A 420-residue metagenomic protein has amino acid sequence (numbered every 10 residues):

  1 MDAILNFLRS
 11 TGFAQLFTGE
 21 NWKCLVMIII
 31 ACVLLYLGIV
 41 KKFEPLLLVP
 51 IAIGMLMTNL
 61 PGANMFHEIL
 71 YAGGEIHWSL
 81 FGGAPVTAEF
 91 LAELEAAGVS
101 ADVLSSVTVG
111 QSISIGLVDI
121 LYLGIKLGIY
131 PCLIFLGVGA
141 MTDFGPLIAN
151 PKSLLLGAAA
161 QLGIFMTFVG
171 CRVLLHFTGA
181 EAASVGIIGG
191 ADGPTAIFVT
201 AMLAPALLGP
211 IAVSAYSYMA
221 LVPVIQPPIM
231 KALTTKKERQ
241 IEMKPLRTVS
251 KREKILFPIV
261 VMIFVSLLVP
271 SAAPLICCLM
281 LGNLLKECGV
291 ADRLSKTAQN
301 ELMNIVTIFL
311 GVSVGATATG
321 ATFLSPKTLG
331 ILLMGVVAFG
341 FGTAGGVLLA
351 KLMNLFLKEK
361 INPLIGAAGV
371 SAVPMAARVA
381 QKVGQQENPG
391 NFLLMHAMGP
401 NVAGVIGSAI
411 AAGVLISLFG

Functional and structural regions predicted by a protein language model:
M1-E20, N64-I134, A201: Interfacial loop/helix-cap signal at membrane boundaries in integral membrane proteins
L34, M57, G124-I148, N283-L285 (+1 more regions): Hydrophobic transmembrane alpha-helices of secondary-active transporters and Na+-translocating membrane complexes
V40-L48, F66-H67, I120-L121, M141-L156 (+4 more regions): Interfacial helix-loop-helix linkers and transmembrane-helix boundary segments in multi-pass membrane proteins
L127, F135-M141, L156-M166, F177-A206 (+2 more regions): Alpha-helical membrane segments and immediately flanking helix-loop junctions that form or couple to the substrate/ion
L147-F168, A321-G346, A397-N401: Entry/N-cap segments of selected transmembrane alpha helices and their immediately preceding amphipathic helices
A206-V224, M334-G342, I365-A368: Alpha-helical transmembrane segments
S214-V290: Membrane-embedded hairpin module used as a gating/binding unit in multi-pass transport and secretion proteins
M262-G346: Transmembrane helical segments that form the transport core of multi-pass membrane transport proteins
